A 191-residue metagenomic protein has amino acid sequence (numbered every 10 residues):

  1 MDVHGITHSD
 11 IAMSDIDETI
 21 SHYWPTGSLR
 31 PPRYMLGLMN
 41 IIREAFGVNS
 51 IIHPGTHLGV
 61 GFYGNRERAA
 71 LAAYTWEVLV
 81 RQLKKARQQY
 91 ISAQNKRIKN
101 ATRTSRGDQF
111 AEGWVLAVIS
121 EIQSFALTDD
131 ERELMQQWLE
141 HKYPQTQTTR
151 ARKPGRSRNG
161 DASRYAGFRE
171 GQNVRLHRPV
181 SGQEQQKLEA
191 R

Functional and structural regions predicted by a protein language model:
V3-R191: Long, charge-patterned amphipathic interaction tracts in eukaryotic proteins
